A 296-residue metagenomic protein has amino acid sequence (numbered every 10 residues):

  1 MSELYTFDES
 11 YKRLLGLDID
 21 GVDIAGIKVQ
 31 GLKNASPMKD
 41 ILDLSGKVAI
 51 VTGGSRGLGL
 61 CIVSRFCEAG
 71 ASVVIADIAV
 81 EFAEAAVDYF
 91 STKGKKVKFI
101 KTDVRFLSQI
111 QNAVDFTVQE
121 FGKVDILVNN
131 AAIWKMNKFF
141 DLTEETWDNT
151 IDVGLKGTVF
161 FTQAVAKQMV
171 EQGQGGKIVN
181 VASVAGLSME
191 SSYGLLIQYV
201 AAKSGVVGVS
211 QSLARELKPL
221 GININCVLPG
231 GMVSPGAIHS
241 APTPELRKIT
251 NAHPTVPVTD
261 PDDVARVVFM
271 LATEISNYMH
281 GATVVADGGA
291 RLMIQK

Functional and structural regions predicted by a protein language model:
E3-D40, S188, F269, H280-K296: Short C-terminal tail/terminal secondary-structure segment of NAD(P)H-dependent dehydrogenase/reductase domains
K138-F139, T143-I151, I238, I249: Substrate-binding pocket helix/loop in short-chain dehydrogenase/reductase
T162-Q163, Q211: A short, exposed helix-loop element centered on a Lys and neighboring polar residues
K167, E171, R215-E216, N277: Alpha-helical segment proximal to the catalytic Tyr-Lys
V179-G205, S210-Q211, R215-P219, G231: Catalytic loop of short-chain dehydrogenase/reductase
K218-N223, M279-G281: Short, small/polar-rich loop/turn modules that mediate ligand/substrate recognition or access, typified
H253-V264: A conserved structural motif in NAD(P)-dependent oxidoreductases
